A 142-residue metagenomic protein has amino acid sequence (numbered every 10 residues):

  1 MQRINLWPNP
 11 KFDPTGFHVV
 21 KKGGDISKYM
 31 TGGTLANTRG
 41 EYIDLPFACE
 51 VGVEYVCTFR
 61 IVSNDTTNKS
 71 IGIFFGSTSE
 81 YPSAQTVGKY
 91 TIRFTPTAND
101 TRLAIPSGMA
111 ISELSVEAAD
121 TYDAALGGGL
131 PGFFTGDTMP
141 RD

Functional and structural regions predicted by a protein language model:
M1-V20, A36, R93-P96, A104-D142: Extracellular polysaccharide-targeting segments
F12, L35, R39-T67, Y90-P96 (+1 more regions): Extra-cytoplasmic beta-strand recognition segments
K22-Y42: Short carbohydrate-recognition loop motifs
T34-G40, F74-S77, P106-M109: Secondary-structure transition/turn motif
C57-F59, D100-S107: Extracellular beta-strand-rich recognition modules
D65-G76: Beta-strand acidic-aromatic groove motif in beta-rich domains, primarily in extracellular
T67-K69, S83, R102, A124: Short acidic, gly/pro-rich beta-turn/loop elements at beta-sheet edges and active-site/ligand-binding grooves
G76-D100: Extracellular carbohydrate recognition and processing domains and analogous Trp-centered ligand-binding platforms
